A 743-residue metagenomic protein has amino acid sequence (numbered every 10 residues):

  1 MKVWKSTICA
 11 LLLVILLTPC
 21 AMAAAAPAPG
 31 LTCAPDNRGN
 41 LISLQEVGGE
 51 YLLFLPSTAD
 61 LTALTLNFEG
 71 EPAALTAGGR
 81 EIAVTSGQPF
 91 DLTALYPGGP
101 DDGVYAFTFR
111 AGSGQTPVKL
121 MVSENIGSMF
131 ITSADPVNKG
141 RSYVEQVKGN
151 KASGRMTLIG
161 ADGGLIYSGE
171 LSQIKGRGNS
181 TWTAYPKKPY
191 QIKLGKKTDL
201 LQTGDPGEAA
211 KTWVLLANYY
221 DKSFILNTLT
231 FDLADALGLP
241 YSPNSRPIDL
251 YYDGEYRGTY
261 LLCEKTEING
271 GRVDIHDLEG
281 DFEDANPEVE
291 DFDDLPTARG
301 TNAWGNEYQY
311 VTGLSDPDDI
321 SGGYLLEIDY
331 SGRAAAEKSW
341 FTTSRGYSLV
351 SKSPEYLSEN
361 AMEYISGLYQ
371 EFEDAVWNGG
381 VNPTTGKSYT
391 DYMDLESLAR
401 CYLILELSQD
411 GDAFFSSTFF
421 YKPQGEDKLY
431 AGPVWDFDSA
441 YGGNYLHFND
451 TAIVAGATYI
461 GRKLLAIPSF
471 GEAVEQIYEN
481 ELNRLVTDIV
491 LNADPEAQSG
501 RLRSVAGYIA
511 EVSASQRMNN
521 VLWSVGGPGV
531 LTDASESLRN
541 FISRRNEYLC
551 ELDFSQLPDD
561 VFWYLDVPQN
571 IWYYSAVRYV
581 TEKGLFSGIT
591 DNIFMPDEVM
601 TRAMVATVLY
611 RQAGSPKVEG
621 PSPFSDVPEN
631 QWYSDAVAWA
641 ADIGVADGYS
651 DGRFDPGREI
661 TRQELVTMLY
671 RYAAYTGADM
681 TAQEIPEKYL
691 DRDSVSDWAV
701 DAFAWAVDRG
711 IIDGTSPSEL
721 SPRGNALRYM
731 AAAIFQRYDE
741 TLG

Functional and structural regions predicted by a protein language model:
C9-P19: Bacterial N-terminal signal peptides
A24-Y105, S113-V118: Predominantly extracytoplasmic/ectodomain segments of secreted and cell-surface proteins
A73-L75, L237-D249, D410, G588 (+2 more regions): Short, well-structured beta-strand/strand-turn elements
G98-V104, Q115-Y167: N-terminal module-boundary/linker segments of secreted carbohydrate-active enzymes
T157-A217, S358: Conserved oxyanion/phosphate-binding beta-strand-loop segments in alpha/beta enzyme cores
G169-K175, S555-Y574, E582-K583, S587-A636 (+4 more regions): Feature responds to low-complexity, polar/acidic, surface-exposed segments characteristic of secreted/exported proteins
T181, A334-K338, S344-F415, Y421-F562: Middle-to-C-terminal accessory/interaction subdomains
K196-D199, A210, A217, G238-P243 (+1 more regions): Internal "kinase-insert"/substrate-recognition segments embedded within catalytic cores of ATP-dependent enzymes
